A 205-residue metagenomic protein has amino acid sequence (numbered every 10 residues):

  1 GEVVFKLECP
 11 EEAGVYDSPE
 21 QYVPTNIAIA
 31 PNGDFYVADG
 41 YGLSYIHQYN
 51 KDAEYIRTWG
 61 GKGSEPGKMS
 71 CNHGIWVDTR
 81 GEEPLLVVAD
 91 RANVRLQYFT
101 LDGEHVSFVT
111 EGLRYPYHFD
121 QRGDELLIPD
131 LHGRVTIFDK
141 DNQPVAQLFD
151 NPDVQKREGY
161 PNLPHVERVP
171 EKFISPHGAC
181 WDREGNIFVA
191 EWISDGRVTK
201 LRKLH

Functional and structural regions predicted by a protein language model:
E2-Y22, E54-S70, V145-E171: Surface-exposed loop and turn segments in beta-propeller and other repeat-based domains that flank or scaffold
E12-D34, S64-L85, N93-V94, G112-E125 (+2 more regions): Beta-rich, blade/repeat-based domains predominating in secreted/periplasmic proteins but also intracellular
Y36, Y45-H47, R57, Q97 (+3 more regions): WD40 beta-propeller blade core
V37-A38, V88, I128, V189-A190: Residue position within the beta-strands of beta-propeller blades
S44, N93-R95, G133-R134, S194-G196: Loop/turn residues immediately N-terminal
N50-E54, T100-E104, D139-Q143, R202-H205: Short loop/turn segments that connect beta-strands within beta-propeller blades
E82-A89, V109-D153, G159-P161: Loop/turn-rich, solvent-exposed surfaces of beta-rich toroidal or solenoidal domains
K172-H205: Blade-level signature of beta-propeller repeat domains, shared across WD40, Kelch, NHL, RCC1 and BNR/Asp-box propellers
